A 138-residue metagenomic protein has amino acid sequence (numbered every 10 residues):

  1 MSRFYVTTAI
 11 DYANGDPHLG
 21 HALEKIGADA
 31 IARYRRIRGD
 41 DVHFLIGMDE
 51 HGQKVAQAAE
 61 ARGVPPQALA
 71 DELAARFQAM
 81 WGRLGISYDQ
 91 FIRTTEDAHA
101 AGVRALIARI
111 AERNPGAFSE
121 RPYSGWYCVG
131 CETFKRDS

Functional and structural regions predicted by a protein language model:
M1-S138: N-terminal, positively charged nucleic-acid-binding surface of large information/translation enzymes
